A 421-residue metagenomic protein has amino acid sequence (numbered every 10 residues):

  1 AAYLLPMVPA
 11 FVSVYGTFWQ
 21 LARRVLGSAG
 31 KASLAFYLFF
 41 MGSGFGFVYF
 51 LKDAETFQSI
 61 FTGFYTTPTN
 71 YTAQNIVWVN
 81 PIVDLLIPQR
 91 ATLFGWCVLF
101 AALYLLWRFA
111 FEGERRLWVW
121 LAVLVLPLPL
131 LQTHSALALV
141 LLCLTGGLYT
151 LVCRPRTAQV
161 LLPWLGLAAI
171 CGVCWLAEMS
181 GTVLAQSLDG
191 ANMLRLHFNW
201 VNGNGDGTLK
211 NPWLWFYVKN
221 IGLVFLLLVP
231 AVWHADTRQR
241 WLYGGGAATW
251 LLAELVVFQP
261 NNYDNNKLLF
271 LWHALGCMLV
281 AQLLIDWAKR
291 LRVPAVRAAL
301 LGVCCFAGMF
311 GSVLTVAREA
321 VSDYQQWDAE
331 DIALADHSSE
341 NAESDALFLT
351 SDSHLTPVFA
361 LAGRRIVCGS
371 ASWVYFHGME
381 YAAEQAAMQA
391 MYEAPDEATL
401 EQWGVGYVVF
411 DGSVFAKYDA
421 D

Functional and structural regions predicted by a protein language model:
L5-S28, A101: Transmembrane-helix motifs of polytopic, lipid-linked glycan transferases
V8-F11, T92, L137-L139, N261-K289: Hydrophobic/aromatic-rich transmembrane helices and adjacent perimembrane loops
A22-I76, F111-G113, P294-L301: Transmembrane-helix signature of polytopic, membrane-embedded enzymes that assemble or transfer cell-envelope glycans
V83-L86, L105, L117-T133: Membrane-interface alpha helices of multi-pass inner-membrane proteins
A101-F109, L142-T150, K219-R240, D286: Hydrophobic, aromatic-rich transmembrane alpha-helices and their immediate juxtamembrane boundary segments
L106, F111-G113, A138-A169: Perimembrane helix-loop-helix junctions
R116-P127, L142, L162-A169, A235-V257 (+1 more regions): Transmembrane alpha-helix segments characteristic of polytopic inner-membrane glycan-assembly/cell-envelope
R292-D421: Extracytoplasmic
